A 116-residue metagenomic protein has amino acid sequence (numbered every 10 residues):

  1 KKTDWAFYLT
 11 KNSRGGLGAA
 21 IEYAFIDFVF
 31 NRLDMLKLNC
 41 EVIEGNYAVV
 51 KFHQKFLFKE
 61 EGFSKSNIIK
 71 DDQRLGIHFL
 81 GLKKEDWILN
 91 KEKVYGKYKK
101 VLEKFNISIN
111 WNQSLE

Functional and structural regions predicted by a protein language model:
K1-E116: Acyl-donor (CoA/ACP) binding surface of acyl/acetyltransferases
